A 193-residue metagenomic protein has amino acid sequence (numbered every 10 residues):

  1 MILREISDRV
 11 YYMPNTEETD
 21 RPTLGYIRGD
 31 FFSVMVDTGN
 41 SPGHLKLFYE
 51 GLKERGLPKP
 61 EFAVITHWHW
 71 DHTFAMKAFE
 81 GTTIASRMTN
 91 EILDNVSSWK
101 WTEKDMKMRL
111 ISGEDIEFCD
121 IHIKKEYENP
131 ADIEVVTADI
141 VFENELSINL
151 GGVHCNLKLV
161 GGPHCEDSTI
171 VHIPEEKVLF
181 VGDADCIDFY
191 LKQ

Functional and structural regions predicted by a protein language model:
L3-E50, T169-D183: Conserved beta-strand hairpin/beta-sheet module of binuclear metal-dependent hydrolase folds, prominently
R4-E5, T73-E80, N149-G151: Short loop/helix-cap segments at secondary-structure boundaries that form the rim of catalytic
E5-I6, V96-L159: Metallo-beta-lactamase
E17-T19, I140, G161-C165: A short catalytic or substrate-binding loop motif that flags glycine-/basic-rich loops and adjacent residues that bind
M35-G39, P60-H69, I84-S86, L159-G161 (+1 more regions): Active-site neighborhood of phospho(di)ester-bond hydrolases with catalytic His/Asp-centered motifs
S41-G43, W68-F74, N90-L93, H164-D167 (+1 more regions): Active-site environment of divalent metal-dependent phosphoester hydrolases
G43-T89: Active-site metal-binding motif and surrounding structural segment of the metallo-beta-lactamase
H154-Q193: Active-site-proximal loop/helix segments of hydrolase catalytic cores
